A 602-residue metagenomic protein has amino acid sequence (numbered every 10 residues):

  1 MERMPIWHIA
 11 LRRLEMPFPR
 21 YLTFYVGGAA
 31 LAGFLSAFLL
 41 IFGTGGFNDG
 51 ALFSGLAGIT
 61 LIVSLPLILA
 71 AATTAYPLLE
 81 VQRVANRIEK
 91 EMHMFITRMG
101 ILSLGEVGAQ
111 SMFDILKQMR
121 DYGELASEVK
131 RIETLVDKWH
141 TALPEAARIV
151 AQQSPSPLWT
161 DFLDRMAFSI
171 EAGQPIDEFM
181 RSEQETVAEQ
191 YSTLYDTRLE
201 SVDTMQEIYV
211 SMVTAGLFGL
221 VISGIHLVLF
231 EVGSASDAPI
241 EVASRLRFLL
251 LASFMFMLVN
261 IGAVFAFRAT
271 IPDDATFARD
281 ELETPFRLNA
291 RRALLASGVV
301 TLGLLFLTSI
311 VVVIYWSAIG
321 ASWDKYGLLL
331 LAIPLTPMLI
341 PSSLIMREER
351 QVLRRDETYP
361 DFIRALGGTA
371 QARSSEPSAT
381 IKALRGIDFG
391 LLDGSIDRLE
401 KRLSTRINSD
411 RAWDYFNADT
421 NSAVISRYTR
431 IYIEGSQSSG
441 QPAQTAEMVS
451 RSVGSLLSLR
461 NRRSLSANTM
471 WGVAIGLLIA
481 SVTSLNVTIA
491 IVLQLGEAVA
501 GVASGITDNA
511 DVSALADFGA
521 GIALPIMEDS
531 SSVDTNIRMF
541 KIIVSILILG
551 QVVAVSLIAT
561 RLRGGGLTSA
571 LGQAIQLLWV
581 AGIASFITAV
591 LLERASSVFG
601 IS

Functional and structural regions predicted by a protein language model:
M1-L56, Y76, E80, A266-D324 (+4 more regions): Membrane-interfacial amphipathic helices
M1-R13, I96-L116, A146-V150, P157-T197 (+8 more regions): Hydrophobic alpha-helical segments characteristic of transmembrane helices
L22-G43, V63-A71, D196-A266, G303-F306 (+4 more regions): Bilayer-spanning, highly hydrophobic alpha-helical transmembrane segments
A29-A30, L35, Y76, R120-K130 (+5 more regions): Transmembrane-helix bundle segments that line or gate the permeation/cavity pathway in multi-pass membrane proteins
N48, A235-I240, F599-S602: Membrane-interface interhelical loops and short amphipathic "cap" helices that link adjacent transmembrane segments
L56-A151, D161, I314-N417, R427-E434 (+3 more regions): Juxtamembrane/interface alpha-helical elements of multi-pass membrane proteins
F277-L294, A365-G368, L557-L577: Cytoplasmic juxtamembrane regions at transmembrane-helix boundaries
I587-S602: Juxtamembrane boundary at the C-terminal end of a transmembrane helix
